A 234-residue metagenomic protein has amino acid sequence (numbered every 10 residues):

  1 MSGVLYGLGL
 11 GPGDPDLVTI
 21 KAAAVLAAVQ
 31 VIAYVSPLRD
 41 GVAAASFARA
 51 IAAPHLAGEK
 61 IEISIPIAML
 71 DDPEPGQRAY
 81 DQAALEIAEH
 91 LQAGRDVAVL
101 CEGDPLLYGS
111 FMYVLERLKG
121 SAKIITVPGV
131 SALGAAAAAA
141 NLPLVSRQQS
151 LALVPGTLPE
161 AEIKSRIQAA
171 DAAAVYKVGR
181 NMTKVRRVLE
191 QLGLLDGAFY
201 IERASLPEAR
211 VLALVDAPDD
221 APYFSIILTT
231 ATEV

Functional and structural regions predicted by a protein language model:
M1-D16, I20-K123, L206, V211-L212 (+3 more regions): Class I S-adenosyl-L-methionine
L5, I167-V234: A contiguous loop/helix-start segment that scaffolds small-molecule binding in enzyme catalytic cores
P12-G13, P37-D40, V130-S131, Q149-L158 (+1 more regions): Short, acidic/turn-prone active-site loops that include or flank metal/cofactor- and phosphate-binding residues
K21-A22, Y113-V114, S165-R166, K184-V188: A short acidic, amphipathic alpha-helical/loop segment
Y34, S64, V99-C101, T126-G129 (+3 more regions): General beta-strand structural signal in soluble alpha/beta enzymes
A83-I87, I163, V185: Generic hydrophobic alpha-helical segments
E102-A169, P218, A231-T232: Class I SAM-dependent methyltransferase SAM-binding "motif I" and its flanking Rossmann-like core
